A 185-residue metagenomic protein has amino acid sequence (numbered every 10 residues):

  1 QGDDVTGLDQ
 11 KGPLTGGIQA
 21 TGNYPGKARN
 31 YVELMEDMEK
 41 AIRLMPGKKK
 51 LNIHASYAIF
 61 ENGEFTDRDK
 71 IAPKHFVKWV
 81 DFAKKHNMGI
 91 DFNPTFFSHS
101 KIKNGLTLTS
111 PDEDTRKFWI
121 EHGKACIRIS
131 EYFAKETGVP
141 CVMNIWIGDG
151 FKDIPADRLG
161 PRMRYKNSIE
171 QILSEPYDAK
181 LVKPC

Functional and structural regions predicted by a protein language model:
Q1-P111, F118, R128: Alpha/beta catalytic barrel-like cores
K74-C185: Active-site acidic/histidine proton-transfer and metal-coordination neighborhood in alpha/beta enzyme cores
